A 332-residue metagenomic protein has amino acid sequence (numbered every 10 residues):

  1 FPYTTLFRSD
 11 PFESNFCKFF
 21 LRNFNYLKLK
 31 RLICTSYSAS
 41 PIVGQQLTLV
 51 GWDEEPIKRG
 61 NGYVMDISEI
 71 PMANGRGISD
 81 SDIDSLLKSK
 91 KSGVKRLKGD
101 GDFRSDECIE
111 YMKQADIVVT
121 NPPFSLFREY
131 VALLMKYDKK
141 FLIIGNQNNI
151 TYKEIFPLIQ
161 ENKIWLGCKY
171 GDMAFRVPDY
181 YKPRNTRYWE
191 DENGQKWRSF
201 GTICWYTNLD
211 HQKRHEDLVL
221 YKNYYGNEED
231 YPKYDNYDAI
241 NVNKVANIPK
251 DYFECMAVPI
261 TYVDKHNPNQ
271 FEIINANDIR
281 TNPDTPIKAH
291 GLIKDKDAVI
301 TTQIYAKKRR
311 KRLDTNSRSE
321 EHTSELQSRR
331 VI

Functional and structural regions predicted by a protein language model:
P2-L6, E325-Q327: Short, small-residue-biased leader/transition segments that mark boundaries at the very start of proteins
F7-D102, P157, W165-G167, G171-R184 (+2 more regions): Class I S-adenosyl-L-methionine-dependent methyltransferase module
I117-P123: Amphipathic alpha-helical repeat scaffolds
L126-L133: A short, conserved alpha-helix within the catalytic core of class I
K139-Y152, K163, G167: Conserved beta-strand signature within the Rossmann-like core of class I S-adenosyl-L-methionine
K169-P268: A conserved mid-domain beta-alpha-beta active-site/ligand-binding segment of alpha/beta enzyme cores
E228-E320, S324, S328: C-terminal lobe and adjacent flexible extensions of AdoMet/dcAdoMet transferase-like proteins
